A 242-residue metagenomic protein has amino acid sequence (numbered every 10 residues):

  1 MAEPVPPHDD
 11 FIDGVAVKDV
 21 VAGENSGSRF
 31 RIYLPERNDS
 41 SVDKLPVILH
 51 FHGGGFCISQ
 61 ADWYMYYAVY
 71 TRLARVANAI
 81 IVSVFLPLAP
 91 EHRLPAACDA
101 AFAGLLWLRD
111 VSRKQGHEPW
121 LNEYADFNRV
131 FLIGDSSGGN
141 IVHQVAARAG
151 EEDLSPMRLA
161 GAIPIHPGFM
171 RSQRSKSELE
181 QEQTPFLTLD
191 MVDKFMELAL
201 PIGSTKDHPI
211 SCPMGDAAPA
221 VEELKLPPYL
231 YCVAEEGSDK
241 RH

Functional and structural regions predicted by a protein language model:
M1-E3: Cytosolic, low-complexity regulatory segments enriched in Ser/Pro/Gly with interspersed Lys/Arg in eukaryotic signaling
V5-H242: Alpha/beta-hydrolase superfamily serine-hydrolase fold, recognizing
